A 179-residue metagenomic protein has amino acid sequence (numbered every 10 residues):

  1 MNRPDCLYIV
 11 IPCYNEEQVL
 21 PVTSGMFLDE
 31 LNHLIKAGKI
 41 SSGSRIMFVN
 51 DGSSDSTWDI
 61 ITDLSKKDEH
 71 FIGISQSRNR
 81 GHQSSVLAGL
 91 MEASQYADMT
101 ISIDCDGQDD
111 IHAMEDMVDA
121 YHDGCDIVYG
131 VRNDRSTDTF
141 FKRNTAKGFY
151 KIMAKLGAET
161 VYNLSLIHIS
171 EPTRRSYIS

Functional and structural regions predicted by a protein language model:
M1-T139: Structured catalytic core of nucleotide-sugar glycosyltransferases
Q18, M114, N163, S176-Y177: A broad, structure-centric signal for solvent-exposed, well-ordered loop/edge residues that line or flank functional
T23-S24, L156, T173: Short, flexible helix/strand-to-coil boundary loops that buttress conserved ligand/catalytic motifs in alpha/beta
G43, N163-S165: Short Gly/Ser/Thr- and Asp/Glu-enriched loop/turn motifs at secondary-structure junctions
C125-N163: Short, flexible, basic/aromatic active-site loop/helix in glycosyltransferases
I167-S179: Single conserved hydrophobic/aromatic residue that forms the stacking wall/gate of nucleotide- or nucleobase-binding
